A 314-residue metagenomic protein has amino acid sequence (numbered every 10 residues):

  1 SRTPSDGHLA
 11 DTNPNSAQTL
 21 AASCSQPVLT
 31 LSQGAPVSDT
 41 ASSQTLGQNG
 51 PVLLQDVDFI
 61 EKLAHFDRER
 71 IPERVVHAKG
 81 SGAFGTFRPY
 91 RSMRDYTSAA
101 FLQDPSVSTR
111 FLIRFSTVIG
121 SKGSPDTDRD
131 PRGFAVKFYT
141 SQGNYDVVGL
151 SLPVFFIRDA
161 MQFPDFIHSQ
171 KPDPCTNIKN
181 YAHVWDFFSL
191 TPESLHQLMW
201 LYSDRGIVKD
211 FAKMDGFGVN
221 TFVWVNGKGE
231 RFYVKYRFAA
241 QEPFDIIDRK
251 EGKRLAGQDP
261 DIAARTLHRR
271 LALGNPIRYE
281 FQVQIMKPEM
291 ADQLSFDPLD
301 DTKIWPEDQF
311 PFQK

Functional and structural regions predicted by a protein language model:
S1-K314: Active-site-adjacent core segments of small-molecule enzymes
